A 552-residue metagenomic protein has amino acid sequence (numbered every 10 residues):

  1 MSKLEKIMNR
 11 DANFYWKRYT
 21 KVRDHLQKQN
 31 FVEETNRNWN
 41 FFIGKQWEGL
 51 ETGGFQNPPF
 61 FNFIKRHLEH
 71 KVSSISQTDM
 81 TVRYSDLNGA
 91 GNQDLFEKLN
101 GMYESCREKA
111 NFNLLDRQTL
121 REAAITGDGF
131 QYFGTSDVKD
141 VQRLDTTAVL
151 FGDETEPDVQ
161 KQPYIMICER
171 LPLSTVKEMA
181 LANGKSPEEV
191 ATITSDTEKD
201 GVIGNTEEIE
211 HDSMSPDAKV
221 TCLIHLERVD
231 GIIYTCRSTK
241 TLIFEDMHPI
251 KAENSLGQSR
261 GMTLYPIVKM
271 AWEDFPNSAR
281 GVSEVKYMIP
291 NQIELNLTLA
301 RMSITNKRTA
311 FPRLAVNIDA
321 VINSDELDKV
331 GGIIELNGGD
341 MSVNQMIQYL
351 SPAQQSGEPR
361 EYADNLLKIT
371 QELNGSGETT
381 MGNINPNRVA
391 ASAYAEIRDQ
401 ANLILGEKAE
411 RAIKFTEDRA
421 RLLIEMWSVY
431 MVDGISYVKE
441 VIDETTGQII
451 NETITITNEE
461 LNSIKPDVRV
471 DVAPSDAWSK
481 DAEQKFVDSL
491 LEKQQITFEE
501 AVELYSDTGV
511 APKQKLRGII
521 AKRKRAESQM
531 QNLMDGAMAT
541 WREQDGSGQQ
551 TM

Functional and structural regions predicted by a protein language model:
M1-I232, C236-K240, S255, Q354-E358 (+4 more regions): Extended, helix-rich architectural segments
M1-T35, W39-E48, E108, N183 (+2 more regions): C-terminal anchoring/interaction modules
T35, H67, K71-V72, L115-A124 (+6 more regions): Generic hydrophobic, helix-prone segments enriched in Leu/Val/Ile
N113, D128, K139-Q142, T147-A148 (+7 more regions): Flexible, active-site-adjacent loop/turn segments at secondary-structure boundaries
D137-K139, E273-P276, R301, S376 (+1 more regions): Short loop/turn segments at secondary-structure transitions that flank enzyme active sites
T147-A148, Y164-I167, Y287, A482-S489: Short intrinsically disordered coil segments
I233, P249, I449-N451: Short, solvent-exposed loop/turn motifs
T235-G331: Catalytic nucleotidyl-transfer cores of nucleotide-processing enzymes
